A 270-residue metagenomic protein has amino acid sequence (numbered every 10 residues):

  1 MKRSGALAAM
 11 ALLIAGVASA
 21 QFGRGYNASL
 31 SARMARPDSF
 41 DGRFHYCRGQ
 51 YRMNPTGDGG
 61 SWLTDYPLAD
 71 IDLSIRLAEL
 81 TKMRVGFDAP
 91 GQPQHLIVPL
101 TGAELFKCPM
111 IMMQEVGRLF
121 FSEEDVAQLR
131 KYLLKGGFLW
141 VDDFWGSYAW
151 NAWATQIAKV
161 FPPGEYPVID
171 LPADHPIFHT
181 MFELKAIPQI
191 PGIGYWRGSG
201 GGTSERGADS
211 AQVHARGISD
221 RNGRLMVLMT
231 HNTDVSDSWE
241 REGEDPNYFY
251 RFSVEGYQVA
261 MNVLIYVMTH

Functional and structural regions predicted by a protein language model:
M1-A9: Bacterial N-terminal signal peptides that target proteins for export
A15-V17: N-terminal signal peptide c-region/cleavage motif recognized by signal peptidases
A20-M110, V116-G117, D234-H270: Aromatic-Pro/Gly-enriched surface loop or interdomain linker that acts as a lid/target-recognition segment
Y26-A28, D41, N54-G57, W150-R241 (+2 more regions): An acidic, glycine-rich "communication" segment
P37-G42, G102-K107, Y132-L134, P162 (+1 more regions): Extracellular/periplasmic catalytic domains that process cell-envelope and extracellular macromolecules
Y46, L105-N151: Short alpha-beta junction capping motif
L68, D72, R76, E124 (+6 more regions): Extracytoplasmic/secreted proteins, especially bacterial periplasmic and envelope-associated proteins
M83-V98, V141-G146, E165-D174: Surface-exposed patches in mature extracellular/periplasmic domains of secreted proteins
